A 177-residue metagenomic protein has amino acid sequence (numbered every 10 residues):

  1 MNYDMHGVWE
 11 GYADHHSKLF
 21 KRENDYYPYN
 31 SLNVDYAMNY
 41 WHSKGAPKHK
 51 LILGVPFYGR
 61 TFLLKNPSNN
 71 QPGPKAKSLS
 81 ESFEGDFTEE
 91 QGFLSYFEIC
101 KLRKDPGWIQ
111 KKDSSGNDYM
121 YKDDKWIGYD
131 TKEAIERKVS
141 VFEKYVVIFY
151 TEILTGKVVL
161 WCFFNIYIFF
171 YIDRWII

Functional and structural regions predicted by a protein language model:
M1, G54-P56, E152-I153: A cross-family glycoside hydrolase active-site/sugar-binding cleft signature
Y3, A46-K48, F57: Glycan-processing catalytic domains of CAZymes
H6-D25, V55-V141, I177: Glycan-binding loop/region signatures in secreted carbohydrate-active enzymes
N30-K48: Catalytic-core region of carbohydrate-active enzymes that cleave or remodel glycosidic bonds
Y40-K44, R137, V141-Y145: A generic secondary-structure signal
A46-I52, Y145-Y150: Loop/turn elements at helix/coil->beta-strand transitions in domains of secreted/extracellular proteins
L154-L160, R174-I176: A short, acidic, flexible beta-alpha connecting loop/helix-capping segment that sits on the rim of active
W161-D173: Hydrophobic alpha-helical signal peptides and transmembrane signal-/tail-anchor segments that drive secretory-pathway
